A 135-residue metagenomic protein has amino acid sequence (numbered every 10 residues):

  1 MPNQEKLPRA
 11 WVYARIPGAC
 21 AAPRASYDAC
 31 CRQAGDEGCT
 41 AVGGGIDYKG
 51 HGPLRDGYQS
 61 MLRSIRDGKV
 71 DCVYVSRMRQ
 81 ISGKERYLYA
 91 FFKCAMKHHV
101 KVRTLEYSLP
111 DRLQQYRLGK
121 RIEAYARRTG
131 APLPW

Functional and structural regions predicted by a protein language model:
M1-W135: Short, structured surface patches at the beginning of a domain
